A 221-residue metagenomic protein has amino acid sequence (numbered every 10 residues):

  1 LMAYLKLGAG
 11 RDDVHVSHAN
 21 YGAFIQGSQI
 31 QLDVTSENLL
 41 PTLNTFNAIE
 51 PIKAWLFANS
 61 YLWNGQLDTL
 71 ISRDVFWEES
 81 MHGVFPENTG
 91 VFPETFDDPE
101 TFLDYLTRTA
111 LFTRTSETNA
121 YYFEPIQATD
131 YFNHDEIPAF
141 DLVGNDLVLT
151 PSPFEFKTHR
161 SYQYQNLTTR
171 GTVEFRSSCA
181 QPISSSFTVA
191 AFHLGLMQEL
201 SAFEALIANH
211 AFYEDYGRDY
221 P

Functional and structural regions predicted by a protein language model:
L1-A23: Well-ordered mid-protein domain cores that form the structural environment of catalytic cofactors
H15-S17, G27, N38: Alpha-helix boundary/capping segments in eukaryotic regulatory proteins
Y21-G22, E37-N44, A48-P221: C-terminal accessory/tail domains of diverse enzymes
S28-D33, F175: Short cationic amphipathic helices and targeting signals
